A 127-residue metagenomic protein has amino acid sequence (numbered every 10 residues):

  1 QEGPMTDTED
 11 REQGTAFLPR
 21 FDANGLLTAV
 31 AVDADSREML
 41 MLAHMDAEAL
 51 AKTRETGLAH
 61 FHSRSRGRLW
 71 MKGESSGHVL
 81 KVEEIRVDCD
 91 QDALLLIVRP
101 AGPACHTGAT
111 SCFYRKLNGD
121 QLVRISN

Functional and structural regions predicted by a protein language model:
Q1-M5: Short, Lys/Arg-enriched N-terminal segments with co-localized hydrophobic residues within the first ~10-30 amino acids
D7-L27, A34-L40, M45-N127: C-terminal binding/interaction regions
